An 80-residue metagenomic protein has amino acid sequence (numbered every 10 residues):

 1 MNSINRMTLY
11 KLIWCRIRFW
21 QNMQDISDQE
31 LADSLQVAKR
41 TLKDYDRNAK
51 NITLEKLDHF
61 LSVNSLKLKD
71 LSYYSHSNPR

Functional and structural regions predicted by a protein language model:
M1-M7, S72-R80: Short, charged recognition helix plus adjacent turn of helix-turn-helix-like nucleic-acid-binding domains
M1-Q24: A short, Lys/Arg-rich alpha-helix, primarily the initiator
C15, D25-I26, I52-E55: Residue-level signal for the short linker/turn that defines the boundary of a DNA-recognition helix
R18, N22, Q36, R47-A49 (+1 more regions): Residue-level detection of the helix-turn-helix DNA-binding "recognition helix"
N22, D33, S62: Alpha-helical residues within the helix-turn-helix
D25-D44: Short alpha-helical DNA-recognition segment
E55-D70: DNA major-groove recognition helix of helix-turn-helix/homeodomain DNA-binding modules
